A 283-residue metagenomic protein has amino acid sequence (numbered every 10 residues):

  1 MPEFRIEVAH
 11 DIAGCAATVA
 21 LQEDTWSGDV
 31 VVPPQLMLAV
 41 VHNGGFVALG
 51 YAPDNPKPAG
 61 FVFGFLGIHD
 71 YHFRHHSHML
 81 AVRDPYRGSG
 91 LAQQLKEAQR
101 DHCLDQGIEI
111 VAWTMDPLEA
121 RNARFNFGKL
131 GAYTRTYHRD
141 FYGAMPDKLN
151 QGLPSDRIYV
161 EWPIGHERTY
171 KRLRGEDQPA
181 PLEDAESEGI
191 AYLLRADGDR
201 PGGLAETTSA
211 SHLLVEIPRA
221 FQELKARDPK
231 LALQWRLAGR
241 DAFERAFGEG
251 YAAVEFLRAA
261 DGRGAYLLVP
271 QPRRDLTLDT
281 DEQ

Functional and structural regions predicted by a protein language model:
F4-D84, L257-A259: A conserved beta-strand-loop-helix scaffold within acyl/acetyltransferase catalytic domains
L38-L49, L153-S155, G248-V254, G262-Y266: A short helix-loop-beta-strand connector motif used in the catalytic cores of GNAT acetyltransferases and, in some
Y86, G90-A98: Conserved acetyl-CoA pyrophosphate-binding loop and the N-cap/start of the following alpha-helix in GNAT-like
C103-D116: Conserved GNAT acetyl-CoA-binding A-motif
T114, R124, G131-N150, E255-R258: Conserved catalytic-core motifs of GNAT/GCN5-like acyltransferases
F141-L173, L268-L278: C-terminal "cap" of GNAT-fold acetyltransferases
W162-A226: A conserved mid-domain beta-alpha-beta active-site/ligand-binding segment of alpha/beta enzyme cores
D199-Q283: Charged, low-complexity intrinsically disordered regulatory/assembly segments
